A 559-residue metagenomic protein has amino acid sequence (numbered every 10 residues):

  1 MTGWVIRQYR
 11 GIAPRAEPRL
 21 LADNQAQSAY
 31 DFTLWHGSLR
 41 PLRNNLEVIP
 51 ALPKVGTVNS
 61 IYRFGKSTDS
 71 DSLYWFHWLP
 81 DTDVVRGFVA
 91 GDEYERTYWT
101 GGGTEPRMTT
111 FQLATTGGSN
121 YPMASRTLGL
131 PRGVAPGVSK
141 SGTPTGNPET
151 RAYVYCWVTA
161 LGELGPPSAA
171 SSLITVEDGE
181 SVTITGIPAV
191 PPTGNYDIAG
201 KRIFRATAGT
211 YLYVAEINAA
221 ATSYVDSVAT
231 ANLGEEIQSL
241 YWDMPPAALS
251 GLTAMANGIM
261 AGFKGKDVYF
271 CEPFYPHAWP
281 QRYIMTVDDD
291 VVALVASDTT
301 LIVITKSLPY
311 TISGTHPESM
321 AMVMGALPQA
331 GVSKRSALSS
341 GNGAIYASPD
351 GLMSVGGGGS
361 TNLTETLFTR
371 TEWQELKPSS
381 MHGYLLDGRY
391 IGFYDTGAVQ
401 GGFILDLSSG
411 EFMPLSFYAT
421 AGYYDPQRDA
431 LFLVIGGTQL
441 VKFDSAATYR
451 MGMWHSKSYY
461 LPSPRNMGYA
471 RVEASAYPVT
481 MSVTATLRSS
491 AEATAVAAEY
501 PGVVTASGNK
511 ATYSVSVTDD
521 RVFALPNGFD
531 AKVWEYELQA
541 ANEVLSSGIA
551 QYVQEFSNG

Functional and structural regions predicted by a protein language model:
T2-F32, K54-T57, Y62-K266, F270-R282 (+2 more regions): Disordered, low-complexity "stalk" and linker segments at domain junctions of extracellular and cell-surface proteins
T2-T104, T150, E177-S181, Q329-V332 (+2 more regions): Beta-sheet repeat architectures centered on beta-propellers
R107-A124, K266-R282, Y310-A321, M353-L367 (+2 more regions): Surface-exposed loop/turn elements that mediate protein-protein interactions on large endomembrane-trafficking
S239-Y241, A278-M285, M320-L327, T369-T371: A short beta-strand motif characteristic of beta-propeller blades
A248-L249, D290, S297, G331-S333 (+2 more regions): Beta-rich catalytic cores
L301-I302, S307-Y310, A326-G356: Structured, hydrophobic secondary-structure cores that serve as assembly/anchoring elements
